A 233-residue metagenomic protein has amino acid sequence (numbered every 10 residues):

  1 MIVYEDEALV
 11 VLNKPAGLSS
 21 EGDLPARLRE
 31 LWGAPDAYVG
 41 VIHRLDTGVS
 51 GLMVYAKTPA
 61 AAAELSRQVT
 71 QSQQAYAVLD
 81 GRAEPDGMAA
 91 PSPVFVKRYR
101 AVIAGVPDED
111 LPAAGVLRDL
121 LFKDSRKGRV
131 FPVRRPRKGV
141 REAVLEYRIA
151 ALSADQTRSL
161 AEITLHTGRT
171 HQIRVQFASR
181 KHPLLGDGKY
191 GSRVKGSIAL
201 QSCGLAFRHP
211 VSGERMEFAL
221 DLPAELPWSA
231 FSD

Functional and structural regions predicted by a protein language model:
M1-G22, P85, Q156-R158, T170-D233: Pseudouridine synthases involved in rRNA/tRNA modification
M1-K127, R135-E142, A151-S153, E225-F231: RNA pseudouridine synthases
R126-K127, T167, V211-S212: Residue-level recognition of short loop/turn positions
K127-F131, E142, P183-Y190: Short Pro/Gly-enriched beta-strand edge/turn motifs at strand-loop
F131-R137, S192-V194: Short, P/G- and charge-enriched loop/turn segments at secondary-structure junctions
Y147: Long C-terminal interaction/binding lobes of large macromolecular proteins
A161-T164: Short histidine-centered loop motifs in beta-beta connectors
